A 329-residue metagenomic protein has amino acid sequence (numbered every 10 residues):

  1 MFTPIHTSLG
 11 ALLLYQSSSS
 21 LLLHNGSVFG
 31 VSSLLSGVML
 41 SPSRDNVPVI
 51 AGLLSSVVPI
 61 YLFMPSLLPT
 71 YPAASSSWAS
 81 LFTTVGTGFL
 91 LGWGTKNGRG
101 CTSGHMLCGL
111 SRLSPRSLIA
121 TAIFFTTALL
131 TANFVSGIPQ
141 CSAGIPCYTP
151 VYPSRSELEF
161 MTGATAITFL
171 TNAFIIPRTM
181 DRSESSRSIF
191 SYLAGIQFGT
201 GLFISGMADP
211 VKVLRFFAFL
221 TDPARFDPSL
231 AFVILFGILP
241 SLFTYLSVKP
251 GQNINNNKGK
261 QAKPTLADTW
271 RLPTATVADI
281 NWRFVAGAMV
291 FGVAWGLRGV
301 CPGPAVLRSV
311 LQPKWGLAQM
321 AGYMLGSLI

Functional and structural regions predicted by a protein language model:
M1-I329: Membrane-interfacial helix-loop segments of redox and metal-homeostasis proteins, especially TM-loop-TM junctions
